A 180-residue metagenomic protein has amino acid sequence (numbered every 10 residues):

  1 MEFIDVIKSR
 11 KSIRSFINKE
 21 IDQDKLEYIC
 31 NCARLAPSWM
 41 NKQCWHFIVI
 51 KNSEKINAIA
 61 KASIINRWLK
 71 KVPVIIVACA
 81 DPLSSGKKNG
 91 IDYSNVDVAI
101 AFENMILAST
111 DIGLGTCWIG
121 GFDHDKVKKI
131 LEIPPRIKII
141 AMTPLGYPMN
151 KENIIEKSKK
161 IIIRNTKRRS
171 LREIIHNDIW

Functional and structural regions predicted by a protein language model:
M1-W180: Acidic, surface-exposed loops and disordered segments
